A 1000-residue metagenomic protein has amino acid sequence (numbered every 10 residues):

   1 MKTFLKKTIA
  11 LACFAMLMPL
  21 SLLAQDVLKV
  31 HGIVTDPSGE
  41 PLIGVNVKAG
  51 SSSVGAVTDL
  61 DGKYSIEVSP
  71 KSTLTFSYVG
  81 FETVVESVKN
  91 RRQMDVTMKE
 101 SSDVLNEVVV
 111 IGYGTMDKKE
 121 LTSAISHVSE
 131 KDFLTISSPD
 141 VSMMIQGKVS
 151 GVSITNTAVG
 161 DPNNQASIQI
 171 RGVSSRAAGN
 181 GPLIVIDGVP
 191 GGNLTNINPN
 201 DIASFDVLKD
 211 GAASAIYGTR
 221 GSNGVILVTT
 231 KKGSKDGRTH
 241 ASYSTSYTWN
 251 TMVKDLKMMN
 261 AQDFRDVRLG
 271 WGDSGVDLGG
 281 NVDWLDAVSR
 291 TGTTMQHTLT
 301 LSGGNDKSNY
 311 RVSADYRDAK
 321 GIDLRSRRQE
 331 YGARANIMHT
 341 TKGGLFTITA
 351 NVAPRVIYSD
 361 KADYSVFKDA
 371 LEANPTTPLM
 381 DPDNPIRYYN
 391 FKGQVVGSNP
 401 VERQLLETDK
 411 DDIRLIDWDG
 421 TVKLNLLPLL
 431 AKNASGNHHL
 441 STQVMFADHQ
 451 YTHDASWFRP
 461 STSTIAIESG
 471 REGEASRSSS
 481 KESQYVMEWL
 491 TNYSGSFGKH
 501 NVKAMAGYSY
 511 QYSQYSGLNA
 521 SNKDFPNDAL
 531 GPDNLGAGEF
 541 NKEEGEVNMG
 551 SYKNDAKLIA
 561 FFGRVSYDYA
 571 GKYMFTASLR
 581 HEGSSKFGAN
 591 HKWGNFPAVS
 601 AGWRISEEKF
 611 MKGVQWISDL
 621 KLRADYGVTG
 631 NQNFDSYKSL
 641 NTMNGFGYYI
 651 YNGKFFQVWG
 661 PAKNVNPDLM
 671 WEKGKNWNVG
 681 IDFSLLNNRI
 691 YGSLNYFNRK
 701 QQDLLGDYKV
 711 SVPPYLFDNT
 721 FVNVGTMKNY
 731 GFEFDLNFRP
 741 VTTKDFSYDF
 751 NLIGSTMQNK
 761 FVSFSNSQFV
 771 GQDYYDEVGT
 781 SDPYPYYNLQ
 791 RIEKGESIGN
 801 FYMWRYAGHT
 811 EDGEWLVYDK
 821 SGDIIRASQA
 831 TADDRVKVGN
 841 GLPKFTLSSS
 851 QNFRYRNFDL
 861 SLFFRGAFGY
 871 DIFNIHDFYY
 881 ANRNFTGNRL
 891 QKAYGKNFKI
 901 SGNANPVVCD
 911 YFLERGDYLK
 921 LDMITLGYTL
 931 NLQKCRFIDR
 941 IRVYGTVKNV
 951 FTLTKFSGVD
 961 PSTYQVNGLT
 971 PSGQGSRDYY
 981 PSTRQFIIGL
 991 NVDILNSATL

Functional and structural regions predicted by a protein language model:
M1-R355, N390-F391, D417-W418, F717 (+5 more regions): Short, small/polar-rich motifs associated with maturation and membrane association, primarily at protein termini
V47, F76, I184, G495 (+3 more regions): Short aromatic-centered micro-motifs
F133, G181, D187, R265-D266 (+10 more regions): Extracellular/periplasmic, surface-exposed regions of secreted and cell-surface proteins
S142-K148, N719-K728, F769-F801, D833 (+3 more regions): C-terminal extracellular loops and terminal segments of Gram-negative outer membrane beta-barrel proteins
D255-D286, P375-L405, L530-A556, G647-A662 (+2 more regions): Flexible glycine-rich, low-complexity coil/linker segments exposed to the extracellular/periplasmic environment
G507, R564-S566, I753, E796 (+6 more regions): Exposed, low-structure sequence patches enriched in small/polar residues
N840-I872: Glycine-rich, aromatic-lined ligand/substrate-binding cores of catalytic and carbohydrate-binding domains
L860-L921: C-terminal beta-barrel architecture of Gram-negative outer-membrane proteins
